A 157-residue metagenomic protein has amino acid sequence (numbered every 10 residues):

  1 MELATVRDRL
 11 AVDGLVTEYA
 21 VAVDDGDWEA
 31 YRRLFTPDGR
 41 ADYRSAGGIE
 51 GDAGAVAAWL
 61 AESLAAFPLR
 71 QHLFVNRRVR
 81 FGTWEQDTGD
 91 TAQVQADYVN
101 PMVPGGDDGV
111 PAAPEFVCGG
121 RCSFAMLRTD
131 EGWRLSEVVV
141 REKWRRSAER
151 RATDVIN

Functional and structural regions predicted by a protein language model:
M1-P37: Short, low-complexity N-terminal intrinsically disordered segments enriched in polar/charged residues
V16, L73-V79, G109, R121: Short structured motifs
W28-M102: A solvent-exposed, acidic/Ser-Thr-rich amphipathic alpha-helical stretch
L69-R70, E115-V117: Transmembrane beta-barrel outer-membrane domains
W84-D90, D107-P111, D130-R134: Short, solvent-exposed loop/turn segments that connect beta-strands within catalytic domains and beta-strand-rich
Q93, V117-T153: Short beta-strand edge/turn micro-motifs at domain boundaries
P101-G105, K143: Short, solvent-exposed loop/turn segments at secondary-structure junctions
G106-F116, T153: Short, surface-exposed loop/helix-turn segments at secondary-structure junctions that function as lids/hinges flanking
